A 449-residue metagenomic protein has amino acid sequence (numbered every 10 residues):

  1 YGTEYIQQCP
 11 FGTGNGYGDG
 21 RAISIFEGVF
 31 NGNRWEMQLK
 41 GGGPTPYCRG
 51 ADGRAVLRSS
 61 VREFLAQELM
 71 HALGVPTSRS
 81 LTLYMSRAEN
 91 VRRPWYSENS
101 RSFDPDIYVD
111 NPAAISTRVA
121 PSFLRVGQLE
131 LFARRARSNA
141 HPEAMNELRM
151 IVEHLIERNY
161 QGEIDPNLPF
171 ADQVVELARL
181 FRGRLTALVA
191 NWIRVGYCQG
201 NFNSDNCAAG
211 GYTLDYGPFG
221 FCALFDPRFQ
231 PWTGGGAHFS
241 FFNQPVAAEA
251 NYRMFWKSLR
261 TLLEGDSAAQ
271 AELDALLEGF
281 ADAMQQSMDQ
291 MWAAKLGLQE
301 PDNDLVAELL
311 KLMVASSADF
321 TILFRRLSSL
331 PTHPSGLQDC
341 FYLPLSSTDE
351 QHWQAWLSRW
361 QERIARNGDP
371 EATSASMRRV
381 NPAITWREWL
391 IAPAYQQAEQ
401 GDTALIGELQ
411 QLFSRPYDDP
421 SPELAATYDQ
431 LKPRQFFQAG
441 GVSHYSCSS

Functional and structural regions predicted by a protein language model:
Y1-I6, T233-S449: Regulatory N- and C-terminal appendages and interdomain linkers associated with kinase/kinase-like NTP transferase
Y1-P166, A209-Y212, F239, N251 (+5 more regions): Conserved ATP-binding subdomain of kinase catalytic cores across diverse folds
Q38-K40, P227-F229, Q361-R366: Short hydrophobic/aromatic-rich motifs at helix boundaries and adjacent loops
T45-Y47, S204, F221: Short, electropositive, low-hydrophobicity segments enriched in small/polar residues
S60, N90, S102-Q199, G210-A307 (+1 more regions): ATP-dependent phospho-/nucleotidyl transfer catalytic cores
N201-F202, C207: Hydrophobic HxD+1 residue recognition
